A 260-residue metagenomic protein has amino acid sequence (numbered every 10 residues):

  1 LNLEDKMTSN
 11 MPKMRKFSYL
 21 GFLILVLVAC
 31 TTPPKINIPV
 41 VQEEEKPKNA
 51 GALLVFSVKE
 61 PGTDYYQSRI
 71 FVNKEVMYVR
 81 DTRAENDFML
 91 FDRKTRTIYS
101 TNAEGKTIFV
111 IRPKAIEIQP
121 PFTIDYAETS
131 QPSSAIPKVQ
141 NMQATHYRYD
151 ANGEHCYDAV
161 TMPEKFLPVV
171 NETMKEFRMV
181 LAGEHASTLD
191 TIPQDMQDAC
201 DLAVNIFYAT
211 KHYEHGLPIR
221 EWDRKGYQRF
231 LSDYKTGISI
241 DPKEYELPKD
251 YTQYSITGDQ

Functional and structural regions predicted by a protein language model:
T8-L20: Bacterial N-terminal signal peptides that target proteins for export
L20-G21, D241: Alpha-helical interaction segments
V28-A29: C-terminal motif of bacterial Sec signal peptides marking the signal peptidase cleavage site
P34-Q260: Extended soluble regions of mature proteins
